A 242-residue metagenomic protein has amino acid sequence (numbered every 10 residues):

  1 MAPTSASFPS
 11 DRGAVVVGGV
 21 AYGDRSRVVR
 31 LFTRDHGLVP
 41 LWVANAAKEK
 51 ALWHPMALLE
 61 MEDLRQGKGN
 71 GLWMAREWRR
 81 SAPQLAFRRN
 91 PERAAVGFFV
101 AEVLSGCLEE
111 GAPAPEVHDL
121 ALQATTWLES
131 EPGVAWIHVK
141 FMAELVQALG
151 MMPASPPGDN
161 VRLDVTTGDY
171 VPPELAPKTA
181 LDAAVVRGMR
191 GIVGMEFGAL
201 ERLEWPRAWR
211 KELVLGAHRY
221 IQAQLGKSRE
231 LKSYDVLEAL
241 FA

Functional and structural regions predicted by a protein language model:
M1-A242: Non-catalytic alpha-helical scaffolds and adjoining flexible linkers that form interface surfaces for assembly
